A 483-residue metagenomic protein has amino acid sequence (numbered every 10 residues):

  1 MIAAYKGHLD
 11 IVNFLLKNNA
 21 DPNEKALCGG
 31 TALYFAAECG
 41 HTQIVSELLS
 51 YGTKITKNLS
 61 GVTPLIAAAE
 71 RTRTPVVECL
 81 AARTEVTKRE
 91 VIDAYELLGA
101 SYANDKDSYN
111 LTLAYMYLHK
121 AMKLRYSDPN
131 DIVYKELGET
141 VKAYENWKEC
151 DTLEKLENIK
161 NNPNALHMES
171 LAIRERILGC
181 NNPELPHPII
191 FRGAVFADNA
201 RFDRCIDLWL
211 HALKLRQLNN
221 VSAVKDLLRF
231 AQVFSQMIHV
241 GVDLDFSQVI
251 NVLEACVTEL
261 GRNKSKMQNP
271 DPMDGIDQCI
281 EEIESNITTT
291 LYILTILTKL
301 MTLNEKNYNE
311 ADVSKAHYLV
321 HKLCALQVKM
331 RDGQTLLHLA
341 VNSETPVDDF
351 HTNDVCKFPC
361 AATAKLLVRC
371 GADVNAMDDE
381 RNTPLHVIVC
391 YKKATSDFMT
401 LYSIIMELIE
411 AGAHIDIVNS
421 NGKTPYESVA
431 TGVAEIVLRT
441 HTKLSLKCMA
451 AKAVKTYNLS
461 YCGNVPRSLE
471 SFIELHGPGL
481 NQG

Functional and structural regions predicted by a protein language model:
N13-D21, S46-K54, E78-V86, S314-L323 (+2 more regions): Ankyrin repeat domain, specifically the short helix-to-loop turn at the C-terminus of the second helix of each repeat
P22-K25, I55-L59, T87-V91, V328 (+2 more regions): Ankyrin repeat boundary signal
L97, K148-D151, K155-N164, I190 (+8 more regions): Cullin-RING E3 adaptor/co-adaptor recruitment helices
